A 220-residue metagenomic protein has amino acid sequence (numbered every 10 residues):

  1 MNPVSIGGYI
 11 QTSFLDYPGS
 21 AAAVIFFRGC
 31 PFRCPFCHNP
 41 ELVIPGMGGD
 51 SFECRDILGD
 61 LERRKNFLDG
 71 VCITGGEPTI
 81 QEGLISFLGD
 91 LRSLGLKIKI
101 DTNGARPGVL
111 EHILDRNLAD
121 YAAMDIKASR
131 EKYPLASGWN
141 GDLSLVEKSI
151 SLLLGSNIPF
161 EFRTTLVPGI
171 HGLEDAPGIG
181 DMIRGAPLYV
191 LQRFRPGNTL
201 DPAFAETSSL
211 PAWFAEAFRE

Functional and structural regions predicted by a protein language model:
M1-A21: Short, charged low-complexity linear segments at domain edges
Y9, Q192-F194, E220: Conserved beta-strand termini and adjacent loop/short-helix elements that scaffold enzyme active sites in alpha/beta
I10, A21, C30, A105-R106 (+1 more regions): A generic "binding-loop/recognition-motif" signal
Y17-F52: Canonical Radical SAM [4Fe-4S] cluster-binding loop centered on the CxxxCxxC motif and its immediate flanking residues
F26, T74-G75: A secondary-structure boundary/capping signal
P40-V71: Conserved alpha-helical substructure of the radical SAM core
L58-G70, T79-E206: Conserved AdoMet/S-adenosylmethionine-binding subsite of the radical SAM
S208-E220: Charged phosphate-binding loop/patch that engages nucleotide di/tri-phosphates or the phosphate backbone of nucleic
